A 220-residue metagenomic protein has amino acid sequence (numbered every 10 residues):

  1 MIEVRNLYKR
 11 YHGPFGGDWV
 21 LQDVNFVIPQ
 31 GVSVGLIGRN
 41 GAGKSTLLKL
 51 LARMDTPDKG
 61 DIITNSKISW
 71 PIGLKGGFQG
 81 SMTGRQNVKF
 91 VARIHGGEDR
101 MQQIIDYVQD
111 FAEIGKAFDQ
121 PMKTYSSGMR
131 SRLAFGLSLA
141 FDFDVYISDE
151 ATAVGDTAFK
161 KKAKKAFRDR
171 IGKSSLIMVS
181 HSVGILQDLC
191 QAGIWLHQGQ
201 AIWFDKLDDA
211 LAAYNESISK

Functional and structural regions predicted by a protein language model:
M1-V4, Y8-D23, V27, D58: A short, flexible loop at the N-terminus of ABC-type nucleotide-binding domains that lies
S33-G35, S45-I94: ABC ATPase nucleotide-binding domain signature region
I37-R39: The feature captures the beta-strand-to-loop junction immediately N-terminal to the Walker
R100-A117, G136: Conserved ABC ATPase "signature" region
K162, Q200-K220: Conserved beta-strand-loop-alpha-helix hinge in the C-terminal portion of ABC ATPase nucleotide-binding domains
D169-M178: Conserved catalytic loops of ABC-family nucleotide-binding domains
S182-D188: Conserved H-loop
D188-W195: Conserved catalytic segment of ABC-fold P-loop ATPases
